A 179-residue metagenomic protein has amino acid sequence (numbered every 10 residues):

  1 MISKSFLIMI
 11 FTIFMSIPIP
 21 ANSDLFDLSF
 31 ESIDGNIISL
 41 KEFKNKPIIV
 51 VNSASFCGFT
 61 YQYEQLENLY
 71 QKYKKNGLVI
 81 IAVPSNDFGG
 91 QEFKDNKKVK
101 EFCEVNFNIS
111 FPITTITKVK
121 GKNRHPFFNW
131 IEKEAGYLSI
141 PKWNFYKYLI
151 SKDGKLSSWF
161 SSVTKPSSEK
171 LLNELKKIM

Functional and structural regions predicted by a protein language model:
M1-L7: Bacterial N-terminal signal peptides that target proteins for export
I8-S16: Bacterial N-terminal signal peptides
I19-K41, Y61, P126: N-terminal "domain-start" segment that seeds a small globular fold
S32, N52-F56: Amphipathic alpha-helical repeat scaffolds
F43-I48: Proline/glycine-enriched tight loop/beta-turn segments at coil->beta junctions that connect or precede beta-strands
F59-R124: Structural microenvironment flanking redox-active thiols in thiol-disulfide oxidoreductases
P126-N129, K133-M179: Thiol-/selenol-based redox modules, centered on thioredoxin-like and closely related oxidoreductase domains
